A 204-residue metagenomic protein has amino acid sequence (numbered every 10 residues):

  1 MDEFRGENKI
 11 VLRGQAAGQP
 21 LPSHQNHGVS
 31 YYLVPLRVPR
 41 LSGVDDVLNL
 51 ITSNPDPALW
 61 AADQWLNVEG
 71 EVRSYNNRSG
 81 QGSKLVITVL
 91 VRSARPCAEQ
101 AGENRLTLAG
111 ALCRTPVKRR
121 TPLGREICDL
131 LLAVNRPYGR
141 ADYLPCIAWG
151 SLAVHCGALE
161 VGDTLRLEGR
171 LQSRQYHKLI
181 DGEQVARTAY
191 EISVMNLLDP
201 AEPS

Functional and structural regions predicted by a protein language model:
M1-S204: OB-fold and OB-like single-stranded nucleic-acid-recognition modules and their adjacent interaction interfaces
